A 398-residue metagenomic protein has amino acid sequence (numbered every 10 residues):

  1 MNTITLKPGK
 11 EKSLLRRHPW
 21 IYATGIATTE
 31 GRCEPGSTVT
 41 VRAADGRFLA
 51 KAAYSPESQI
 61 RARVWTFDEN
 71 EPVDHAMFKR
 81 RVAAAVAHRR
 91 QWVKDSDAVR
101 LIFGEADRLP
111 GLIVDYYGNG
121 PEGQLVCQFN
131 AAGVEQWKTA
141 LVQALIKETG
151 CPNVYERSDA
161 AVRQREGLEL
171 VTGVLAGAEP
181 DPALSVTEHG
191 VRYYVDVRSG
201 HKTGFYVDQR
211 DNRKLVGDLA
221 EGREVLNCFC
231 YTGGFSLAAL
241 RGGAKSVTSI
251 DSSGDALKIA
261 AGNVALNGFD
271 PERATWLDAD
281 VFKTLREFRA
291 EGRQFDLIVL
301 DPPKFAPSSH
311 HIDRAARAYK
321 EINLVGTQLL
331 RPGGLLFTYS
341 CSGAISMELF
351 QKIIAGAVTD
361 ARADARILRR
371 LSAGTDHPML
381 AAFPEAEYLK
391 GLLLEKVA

Functional and structural regions predicted by a protein language model:
M1-G120: Non-catalytic accessory regions of SAM-dependent methyltransferases
I102-G118, E135-Y206, K214: Non-catalytic substrate-recognition/targeting regions of SAM-dependent transferases
G222-Y231: Conserved class I S-adenosyl-L-methionine
T232-K245: Conserved SAM-binding loop of SAM-dependent methyltransferases across substrates and taxa, primarily the Class I
S246-D251: Conserved SAM-binding motif I beta-strand of class I
D255-V299: S-adenosyl-L-methionine
F295-V325: Mobile active-site "lid"/loop adjacent to the S-adenosyl-L-methionine
E321, L335-A398: C-terminal catalytic and target-recognition region of SAM-dependent MTase-like enzymes, primarily methyltransferases
